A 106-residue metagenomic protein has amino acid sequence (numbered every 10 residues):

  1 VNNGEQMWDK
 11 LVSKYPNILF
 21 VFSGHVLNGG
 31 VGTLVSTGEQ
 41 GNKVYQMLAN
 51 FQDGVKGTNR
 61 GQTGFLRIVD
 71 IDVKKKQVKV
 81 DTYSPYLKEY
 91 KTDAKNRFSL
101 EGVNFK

Functional and structural regions predicted by a protein language model:
V1-L19: Active-site-proximal segments of metal-dependent phosphoesterases and phosphodiesterases across multiple
K14-F20, T37-N42: N-terminal start-of-chain detector that recognizes signal peptides and the immediate post-cleavage beginning
L19-G30: Histidine-centered catalytic micro-motifs
G29-K106: Binuclear metal-dependent phosphoesterase catalytic core
